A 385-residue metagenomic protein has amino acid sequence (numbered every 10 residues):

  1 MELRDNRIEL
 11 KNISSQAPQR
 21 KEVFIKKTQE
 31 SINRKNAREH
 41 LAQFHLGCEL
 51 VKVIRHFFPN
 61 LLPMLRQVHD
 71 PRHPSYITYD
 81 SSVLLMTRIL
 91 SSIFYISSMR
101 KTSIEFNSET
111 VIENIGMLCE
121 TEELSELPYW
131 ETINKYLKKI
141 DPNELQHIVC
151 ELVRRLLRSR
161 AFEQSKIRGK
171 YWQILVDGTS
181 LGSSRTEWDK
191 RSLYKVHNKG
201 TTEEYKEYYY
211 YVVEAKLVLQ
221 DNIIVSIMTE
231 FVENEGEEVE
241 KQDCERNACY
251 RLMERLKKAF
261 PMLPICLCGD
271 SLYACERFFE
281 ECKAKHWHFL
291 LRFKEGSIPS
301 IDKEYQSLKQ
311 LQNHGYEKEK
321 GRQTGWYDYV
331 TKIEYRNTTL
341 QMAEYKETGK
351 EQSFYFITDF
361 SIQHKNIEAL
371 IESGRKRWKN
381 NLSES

Functional and structural regions predicted by a protein language model:
M1-P59: Charged, often Cys/His-bearing segments associated with DNA-binding zinc-finger transcription factors
V51-M86, E131-N134: Basic, short loop/linker segments at the boundary and entry of helix-turn-helix/winged-helix-like folds
V53-I54, T102, H364-S385: Short amphipathic alpha-helical "interface-anchor" segments enriched in bulky aromatics
Y76-E151, R155, L219, C275 (+1 more regions): Short, positively charged, Gly/Tyr-enriched micro-motifs that form contact patches at catalytic or ligand/partner
T87, T102-S103, Y129, I133 (+7 more regions): Short, conserved catalytic/metal-binding motifs centered on acidic residues
N134-D221: Active-site-proximal, Lys/Arg-enriched surface segment that forms a nucleic-acid-binding/basic interface patch
N198-P264: Electropositive, glycine- and tryptophan-enriched low-complexity nucleic-acid-binding patches
N234-A343: An internal, acidic/charged active-site-proximal segment that coordinates divalent cations and/or engages
